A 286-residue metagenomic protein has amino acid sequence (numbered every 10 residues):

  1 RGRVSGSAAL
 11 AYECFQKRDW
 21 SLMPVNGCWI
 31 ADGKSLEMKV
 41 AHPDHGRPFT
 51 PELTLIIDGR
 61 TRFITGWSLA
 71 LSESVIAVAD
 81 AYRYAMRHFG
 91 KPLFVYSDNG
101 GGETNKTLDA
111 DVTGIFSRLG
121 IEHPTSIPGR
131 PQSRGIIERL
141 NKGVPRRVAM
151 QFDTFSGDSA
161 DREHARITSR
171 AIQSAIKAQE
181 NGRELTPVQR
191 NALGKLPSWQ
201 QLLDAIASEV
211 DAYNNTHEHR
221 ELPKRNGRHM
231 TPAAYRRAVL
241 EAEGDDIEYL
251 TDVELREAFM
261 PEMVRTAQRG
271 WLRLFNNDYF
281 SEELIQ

Functional and structural regions predicted by a protein language model:
R1-G27, I115-H123, I127, M150-D153 (+2 more regions): Intrinsically disordered terminal and processing segments
G2-L55, F63, I76-A81, H88-F89: Mobile-element integrase/transposase regions, centering on the N-terminal DNA-binding/Zn-coordinating module
D32-S35, I57-T61, L71-E73, N99-G101 (+1 more regions): Short, flexible loop/turn elements at secondary-structure junctions
M38-K39, Q201-Q286: C-terminal, beta-rich DNA-binding module of retroviral/retroelements integrases
T50, S72-D111, I115-R118: Acyl-donor binding region in acyl/amide transferases
R60, I64-T65, E138: C-terminal regulatory/effector modules of DNA-binding transcriptional regulators
G101, N105, D109-E243: Globin-like tetrapyrrole-binding proteins
